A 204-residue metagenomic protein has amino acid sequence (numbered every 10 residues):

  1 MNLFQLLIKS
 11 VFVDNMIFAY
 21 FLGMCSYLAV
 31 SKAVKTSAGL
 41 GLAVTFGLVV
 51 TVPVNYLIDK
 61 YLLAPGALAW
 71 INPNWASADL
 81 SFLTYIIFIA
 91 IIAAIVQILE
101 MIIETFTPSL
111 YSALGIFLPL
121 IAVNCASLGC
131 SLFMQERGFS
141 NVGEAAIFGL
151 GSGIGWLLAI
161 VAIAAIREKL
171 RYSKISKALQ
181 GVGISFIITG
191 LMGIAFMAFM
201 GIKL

Functional and structural regions predicted by a protein language model:
M1-F4, Y61-F82, S131-A146, G201-K203: Helix-coil boundary and interhelical linker segments in multi-pass alpha-helical membrane proteins
Q5-F18, A78-I92, I147-A159: Structural signature of hydrophobic alpha-helical transmembrane segments
L6-F46: Juxtamembrane transmembrane-helix termini in multi-pass membrane transport proteins
L22, S26, V44-V50, I89-E100 (+3 more regions): Hydrophobic core segments of alpha-helical transmembrane domains in multi-pass membrane transport and ion-translocation
L22-T36, V96-L110, I163-K174: C-terminal ends of transmembrane helices
T36-F46, I86-F88, L110-I121, S176-I184: Cytoplasmic-side transmembrane-helix entry/capping segments in multi-pass membrane proteins
K60-L114: Ordered, amphipathic secondary-structure segments that act as subunit-interaction surfaces in large macromolecular
S140-L204: C-terminal transmembrane helix-loop-helix hairpin of multi-pass membrane proteins
